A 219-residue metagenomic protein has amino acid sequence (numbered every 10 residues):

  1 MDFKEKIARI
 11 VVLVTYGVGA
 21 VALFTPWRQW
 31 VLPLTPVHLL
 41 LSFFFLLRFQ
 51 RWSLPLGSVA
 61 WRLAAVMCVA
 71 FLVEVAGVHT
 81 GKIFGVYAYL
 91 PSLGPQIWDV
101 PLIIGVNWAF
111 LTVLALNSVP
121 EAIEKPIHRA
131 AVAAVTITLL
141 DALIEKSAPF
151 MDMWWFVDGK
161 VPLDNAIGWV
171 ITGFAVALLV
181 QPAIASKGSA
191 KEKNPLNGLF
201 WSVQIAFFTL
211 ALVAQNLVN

Functional and structural regions predicted by a protein language model:
M1-N219: Aromatic-rich, lipid-facing transmembrane alpha helices and their immediate juxtamembrane interface loops in integral
